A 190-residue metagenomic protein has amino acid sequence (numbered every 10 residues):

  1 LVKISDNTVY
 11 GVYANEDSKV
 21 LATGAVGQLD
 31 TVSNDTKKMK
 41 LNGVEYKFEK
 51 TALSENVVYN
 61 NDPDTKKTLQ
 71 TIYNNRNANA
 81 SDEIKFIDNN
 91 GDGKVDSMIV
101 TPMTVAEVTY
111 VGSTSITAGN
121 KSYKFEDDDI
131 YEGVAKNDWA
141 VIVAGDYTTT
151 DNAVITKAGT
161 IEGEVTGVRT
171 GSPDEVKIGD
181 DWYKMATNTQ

Functional and structural regions predicted by a protein language model:
L1-Q190: ...the same signal can extend to comparable exposed beta-sheet modules with similar sequence chemistry even outside
